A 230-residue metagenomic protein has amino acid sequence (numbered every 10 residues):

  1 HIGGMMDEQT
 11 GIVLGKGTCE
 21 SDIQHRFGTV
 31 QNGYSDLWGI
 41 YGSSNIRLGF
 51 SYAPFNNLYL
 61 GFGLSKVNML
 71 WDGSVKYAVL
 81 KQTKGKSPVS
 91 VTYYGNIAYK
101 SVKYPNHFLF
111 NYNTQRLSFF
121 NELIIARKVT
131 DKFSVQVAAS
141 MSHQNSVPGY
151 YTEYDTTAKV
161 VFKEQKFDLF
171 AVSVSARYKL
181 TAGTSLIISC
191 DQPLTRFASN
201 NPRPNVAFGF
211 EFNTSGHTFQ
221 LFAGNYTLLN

Functional and structural regions predicted by a protein language model:
H1-F110, L117-N121, A126-V137, S142 (+3 more regions): Transmembrane beta-barrel domains of Gram-negative outer membranes and organellar outer membranes
F133, V137-Q192: A mid-sequence, solvent-exposed acidic-amphipathic segment
N200-N201: Intrinsically disordered, low-complexity segments enriched in Gly and acidic/Ser/Thr residues that form flexible
